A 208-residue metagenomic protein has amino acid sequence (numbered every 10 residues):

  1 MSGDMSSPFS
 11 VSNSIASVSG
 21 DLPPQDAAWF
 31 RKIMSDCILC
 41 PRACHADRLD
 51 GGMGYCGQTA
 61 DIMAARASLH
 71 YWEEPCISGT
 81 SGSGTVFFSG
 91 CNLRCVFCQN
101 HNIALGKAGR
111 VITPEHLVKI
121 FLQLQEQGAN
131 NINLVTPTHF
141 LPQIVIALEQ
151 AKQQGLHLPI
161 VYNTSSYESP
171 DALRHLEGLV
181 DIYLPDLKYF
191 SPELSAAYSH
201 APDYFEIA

Functional and structural regions predicted by a protein language model:
M1-S83: Flexible, acidic/Gly-rich N-terminal and inter-domain linker regions that tether and position cofactor-handling modules
D26-W29, G106, N133, A197: Generic anion/oxyanion-binding catalytic loop in active/binding sites
A27, R31, V111, P202: Charge-dense, low-complexity intrinsically disordered segments
A43, V135, D186: Conserved residues at the C-terminal ends of beta-strands
D50, A108, E193: Glycine/Thr-rich phosphate-binding loops of Rossmann-like dinucleotide-binding domains
C56-G178, I182: Conserved Radical SAM active-site core
A104, L141, S166-S169, L187-A201 (+1 more regions): Conserved radical SAM core fold
